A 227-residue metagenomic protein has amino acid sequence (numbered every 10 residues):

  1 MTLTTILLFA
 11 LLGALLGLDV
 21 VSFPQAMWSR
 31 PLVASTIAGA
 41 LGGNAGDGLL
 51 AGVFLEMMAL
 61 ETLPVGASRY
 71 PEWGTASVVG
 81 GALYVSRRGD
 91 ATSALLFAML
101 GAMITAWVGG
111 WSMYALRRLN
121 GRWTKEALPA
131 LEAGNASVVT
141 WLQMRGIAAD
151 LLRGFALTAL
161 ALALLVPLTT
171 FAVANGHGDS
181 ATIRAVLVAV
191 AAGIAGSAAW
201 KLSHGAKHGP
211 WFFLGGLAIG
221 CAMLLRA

Functional and structural regions predicted by a protein language model:
M1-G74: Hydrophobic transmembrane alpha-helices
M1-L7, A38-L49, L83-G101, V173-H177 (+1 more regions): Helix-coil boundary and interhelical linker segments in multi-pass alpha-helical membrane proteins
T2-I6, Q25-S29, V33, A45 (+6 more regions): Hydrophobic, aromatic-rich alpha-helical transmembrane segments and their membrane-interface anchor motifs
T4-L7, R145-A227: C-terminal transmembrane helix-loop-helix hairpin of multi-pass membrane proteins
F9-G17, L60-L63, T75-L119: Short helix-perturbing small/polar motifs within transmembrane alpha-helices
L16, V21, G43, L55 (+8 more regions): Membrane-water interface at transmembrane helix exits
V33-G42, V78-R87, F213-R226: Small-residue-rich segments of transmembrane alpha-helices in multi-pass membrane proteins, especially helix faces
L95-N175, A191-A192: Helix-loop-helix junctions within the multi-pass membrane cores of secondary transporters/permeases
